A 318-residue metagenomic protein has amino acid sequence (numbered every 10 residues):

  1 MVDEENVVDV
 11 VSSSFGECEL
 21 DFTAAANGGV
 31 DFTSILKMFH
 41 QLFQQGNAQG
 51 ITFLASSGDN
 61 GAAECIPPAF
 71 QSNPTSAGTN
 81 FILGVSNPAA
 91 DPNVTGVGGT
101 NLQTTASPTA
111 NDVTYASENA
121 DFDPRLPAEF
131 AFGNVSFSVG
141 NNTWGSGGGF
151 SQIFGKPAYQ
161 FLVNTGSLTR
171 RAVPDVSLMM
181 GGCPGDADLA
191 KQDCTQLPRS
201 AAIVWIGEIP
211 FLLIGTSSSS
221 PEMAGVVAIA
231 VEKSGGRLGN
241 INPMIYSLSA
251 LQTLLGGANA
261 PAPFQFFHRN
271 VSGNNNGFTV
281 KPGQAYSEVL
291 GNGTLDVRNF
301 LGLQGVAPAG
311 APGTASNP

Functional and structural regions predicted by a protein language model:
M1-P318: Extracellular protease catalytic domains of secreted zymogens
